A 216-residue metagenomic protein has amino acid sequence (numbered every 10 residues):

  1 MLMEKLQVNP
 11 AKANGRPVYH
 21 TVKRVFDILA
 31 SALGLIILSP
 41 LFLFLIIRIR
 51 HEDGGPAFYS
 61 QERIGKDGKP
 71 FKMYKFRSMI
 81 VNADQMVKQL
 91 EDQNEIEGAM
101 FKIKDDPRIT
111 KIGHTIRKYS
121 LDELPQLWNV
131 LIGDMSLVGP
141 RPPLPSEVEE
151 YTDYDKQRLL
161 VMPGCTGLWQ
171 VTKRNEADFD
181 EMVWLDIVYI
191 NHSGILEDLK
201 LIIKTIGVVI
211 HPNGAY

Functional and structural regions predicted by a protein language model:
M1-N9, A13, K88-E91: Acceptor-binding helix/loop patch of EC 2.4 sugar-transfer enzymes, predominantly nucleotide-sugar-dependent
M1-V8, P56, L124-Y216: Hydrophobic structural segments characteristic of membrane proteins
N9-T21, K104, R108, P143: Juxtamembrane loop-helix boundary motifs flanking transmembrane segments in multi-pass membrane proteins
N14-D84, I195, K200-Y216: A hydrophobic, helix-centered structural microdomain
Y59-P107, T166-W184: Short, glycine-rich, amphipathic interfacial segments at transmembrane boundaries or analogous
I116-Q126: Short acidic-aromatic low-complexity motifs
